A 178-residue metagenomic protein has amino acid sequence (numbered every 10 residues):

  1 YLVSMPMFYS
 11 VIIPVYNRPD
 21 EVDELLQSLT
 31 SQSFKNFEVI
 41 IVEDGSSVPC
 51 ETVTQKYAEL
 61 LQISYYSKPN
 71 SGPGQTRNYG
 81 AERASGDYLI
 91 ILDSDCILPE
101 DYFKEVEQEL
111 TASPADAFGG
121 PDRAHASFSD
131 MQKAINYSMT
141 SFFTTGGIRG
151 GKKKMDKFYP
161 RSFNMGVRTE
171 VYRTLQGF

Functional and structural regions predicted by a protein language model:
Y1-S31: N-proximal low-complexity "stem/linker" segments adjacent to membrane-targeting elements
L26-S67: Acidic donor-binding segment of Leloir-type glycosyltransferases
C50, K68-A84, E105, Y159-F163: Glycine-rich, basic loop-to-helix element that forms the pyrophosphate-binding segment of sugar-nucleotide handling
L89: Short aromatic/hydrophobic "clamp" motif used to bind/position activated sugar donors
D93-I97: The conserved acidic donor/metal-binding loop of glycosyltransferases
D101-K133, Y137: Conserved donor NDP-sugar-binding/catalytic core segment of glycosyltransferases
A124, G147-V167: A recurrent flexible, glycine/aromatic-enriched loop bordering the glycosyltransferase active site that acts as
K157, T169-F178: Aromatic-glycine-rich donor-binding/catalytic loop that engages nucleotide-sugar donors across glycosyltransferases
